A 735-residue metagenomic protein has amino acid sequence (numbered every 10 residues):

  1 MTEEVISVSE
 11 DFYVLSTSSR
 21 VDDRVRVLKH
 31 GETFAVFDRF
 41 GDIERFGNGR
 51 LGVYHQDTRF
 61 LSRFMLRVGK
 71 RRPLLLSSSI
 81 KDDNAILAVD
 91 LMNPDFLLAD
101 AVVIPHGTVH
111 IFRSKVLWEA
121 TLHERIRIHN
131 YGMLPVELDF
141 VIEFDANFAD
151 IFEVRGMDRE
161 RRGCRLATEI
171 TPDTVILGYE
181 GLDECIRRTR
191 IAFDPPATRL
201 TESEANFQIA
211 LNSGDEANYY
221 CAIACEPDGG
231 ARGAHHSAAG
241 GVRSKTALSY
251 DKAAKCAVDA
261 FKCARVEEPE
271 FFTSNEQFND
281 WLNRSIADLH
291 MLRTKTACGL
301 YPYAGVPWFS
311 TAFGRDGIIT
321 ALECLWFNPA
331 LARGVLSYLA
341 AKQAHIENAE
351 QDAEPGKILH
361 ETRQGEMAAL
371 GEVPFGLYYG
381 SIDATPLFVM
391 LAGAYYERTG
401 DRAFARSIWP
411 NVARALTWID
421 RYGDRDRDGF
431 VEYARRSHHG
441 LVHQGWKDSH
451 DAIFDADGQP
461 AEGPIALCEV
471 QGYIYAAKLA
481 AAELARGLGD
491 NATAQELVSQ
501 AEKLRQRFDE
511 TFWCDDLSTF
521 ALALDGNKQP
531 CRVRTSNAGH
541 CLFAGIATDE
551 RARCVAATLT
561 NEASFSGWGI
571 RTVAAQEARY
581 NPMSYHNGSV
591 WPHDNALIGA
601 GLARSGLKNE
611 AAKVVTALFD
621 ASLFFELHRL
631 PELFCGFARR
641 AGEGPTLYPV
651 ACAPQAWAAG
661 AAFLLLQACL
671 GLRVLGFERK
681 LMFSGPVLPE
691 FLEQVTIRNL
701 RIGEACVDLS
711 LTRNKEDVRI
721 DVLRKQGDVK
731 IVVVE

Functional and structural regions predicted by a protein language model:
M1-M291, K295-L300, V306-T311, R315-D316 (+8 more regions): Terminal accessory carbohydrate-recognition/targeting modules of carbohydrate-active enzymes
A88-D95, V103, E267-A312, L336-Y379 (+9 more regions): Extended glycan-interaction surfaces of carbohydrate-active proteins
R127-Y131, P135-E137, L391-F404, A413-D420: Hydrophobic or amphipathic alpha-helical targeting/insertion segments
G229, A392-S407, K478-E496, L602-N609: Inter-helical turn/loop segments and adjacent helix faces that build the functional surface of alpha-helical bundle
S310, R315-E347, N537-D549, N595-A611 (+1 more regions): Alpha-helical support elements that line or immediately flank enzyme active sites and cofactor-binding pockets
T385, V389-A392, Q471, K478 (+1 more regions): TPR repeat positional signature
